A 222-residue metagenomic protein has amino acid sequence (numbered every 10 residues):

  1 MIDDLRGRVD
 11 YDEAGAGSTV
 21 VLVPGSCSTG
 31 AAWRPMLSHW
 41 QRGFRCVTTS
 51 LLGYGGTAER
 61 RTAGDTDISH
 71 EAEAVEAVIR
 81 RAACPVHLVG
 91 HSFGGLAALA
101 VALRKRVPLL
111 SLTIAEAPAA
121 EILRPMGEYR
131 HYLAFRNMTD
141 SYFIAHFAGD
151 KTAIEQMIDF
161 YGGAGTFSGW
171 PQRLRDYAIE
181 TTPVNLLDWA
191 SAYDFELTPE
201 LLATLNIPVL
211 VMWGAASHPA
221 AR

Functional and structural regions predicted by a protein language model:
D4-G64, C84: Conserved HGGG/HGGXW glycine-rich cap/lid loop of the alpha/beta-hydrolase fold
L22-S26, S92, G214: Glycine-rich His-Gly loop
R34, E76, L99-L103: Short, hydrophobic alpha-helix immediately C-terminal to the catalytic nucleophile
S69-V86: Conserved acidic catalytic loop of the alpha/beta-hydrolase fold
C84-G127: Conserved hydrolase catalytic core segment
A115-F147: A catalytic-pocket lid/entrance helix-loop region that shapes and gates access to the active site across common
F147-L186: Conserved alpha/beta-hydrolase catalytic His-Asp/Glu region
L174-R222: Conserved serine/cysteine hydrolase catalytic core
